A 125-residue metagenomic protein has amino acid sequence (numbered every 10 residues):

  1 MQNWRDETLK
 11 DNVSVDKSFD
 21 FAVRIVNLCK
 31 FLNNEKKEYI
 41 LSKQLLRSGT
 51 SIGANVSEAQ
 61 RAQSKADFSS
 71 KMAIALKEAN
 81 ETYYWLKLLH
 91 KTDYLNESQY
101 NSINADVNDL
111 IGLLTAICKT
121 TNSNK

Functional and structural regions predicted by a protein language model:
M1-A54, E58, A62-K125: Short, C-terminally biased terminal segments at protein or domain edges
